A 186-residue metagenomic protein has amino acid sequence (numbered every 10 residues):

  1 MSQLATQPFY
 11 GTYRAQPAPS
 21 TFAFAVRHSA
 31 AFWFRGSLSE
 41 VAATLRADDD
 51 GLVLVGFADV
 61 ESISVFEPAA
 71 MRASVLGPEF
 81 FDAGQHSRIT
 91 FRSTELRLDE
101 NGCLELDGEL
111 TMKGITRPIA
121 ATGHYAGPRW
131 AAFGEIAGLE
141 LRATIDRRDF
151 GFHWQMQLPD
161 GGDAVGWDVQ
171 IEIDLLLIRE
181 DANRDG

Functional and structural regions predicted by a protein language model:
M1-G186: Low-complexity, acidic/polar, glycine-enriched regions of mature
